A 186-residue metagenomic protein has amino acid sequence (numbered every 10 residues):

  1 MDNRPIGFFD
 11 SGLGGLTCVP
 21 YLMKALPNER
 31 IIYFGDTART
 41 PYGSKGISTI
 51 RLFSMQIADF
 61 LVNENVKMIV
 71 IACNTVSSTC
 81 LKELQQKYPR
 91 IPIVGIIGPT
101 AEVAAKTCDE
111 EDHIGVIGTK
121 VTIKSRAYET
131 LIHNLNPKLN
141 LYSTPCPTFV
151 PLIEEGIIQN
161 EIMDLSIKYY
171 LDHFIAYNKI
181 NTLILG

Functional and structural regions predicted by a protein language model:
M1-G186: Non-catalytic structural scaffold of enzyme domains
